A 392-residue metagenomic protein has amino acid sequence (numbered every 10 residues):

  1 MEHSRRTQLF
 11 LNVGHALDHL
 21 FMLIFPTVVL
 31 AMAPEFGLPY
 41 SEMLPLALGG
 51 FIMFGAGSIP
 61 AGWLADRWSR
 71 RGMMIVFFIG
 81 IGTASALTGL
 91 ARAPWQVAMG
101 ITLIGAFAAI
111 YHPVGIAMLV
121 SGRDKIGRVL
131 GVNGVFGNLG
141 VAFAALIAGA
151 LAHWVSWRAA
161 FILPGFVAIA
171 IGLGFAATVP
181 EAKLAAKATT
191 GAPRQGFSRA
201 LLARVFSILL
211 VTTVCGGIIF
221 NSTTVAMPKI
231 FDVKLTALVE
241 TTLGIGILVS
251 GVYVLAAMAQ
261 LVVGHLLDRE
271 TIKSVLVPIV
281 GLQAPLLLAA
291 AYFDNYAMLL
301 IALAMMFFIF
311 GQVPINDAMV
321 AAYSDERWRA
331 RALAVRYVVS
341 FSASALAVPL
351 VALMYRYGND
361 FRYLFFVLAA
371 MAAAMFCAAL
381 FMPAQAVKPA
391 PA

Functional and structural regions predicted by a protein language model:
L23, F51-I59, V141-A142, Y253-L261 (+1 more regions): Residue-level signature of mid-helix packing/kink "hotspots" within the transmembrane helices of 12-pass Major
F25-P26, R204-A257: Extracytoplasmic gate region of multi-pass secondary transporters
M32-A33, L64-A65, I147-V155, F231-D232 (+2 more regions): Interfacial helix-cap and linker-helix signal at transmembrane-aqueous boundaries of multi-pass secondary transporters
A56-R92, L267-E270: Conserved MFS/SLC helix-loop-helix module at the cytosolic interface between two early adjacent transmembrane helices
G100-N138: Cytoplasmic helix-loop-helix junction between adjacent transmembrane helices in 12-TM secondary transporters
N133-P180: Helix-loop-helix hairpin linking two adjacent transmembrane segments in secondary transporters
R269-M319: C-terminal transmembrane helical hairpin of 12-TM major facilitator-type secondary transporters
Y323-G358: A late C-terminal transmembrane helix in Major Facilitator Superfamily
